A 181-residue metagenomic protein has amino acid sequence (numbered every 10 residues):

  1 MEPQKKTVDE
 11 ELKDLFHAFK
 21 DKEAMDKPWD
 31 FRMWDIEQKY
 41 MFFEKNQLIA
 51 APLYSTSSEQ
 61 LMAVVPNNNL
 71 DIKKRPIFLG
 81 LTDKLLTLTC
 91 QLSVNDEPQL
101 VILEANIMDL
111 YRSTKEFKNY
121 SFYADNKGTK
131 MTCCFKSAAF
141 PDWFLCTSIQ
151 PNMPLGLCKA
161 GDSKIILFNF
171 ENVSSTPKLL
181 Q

Functional and structural regions predicted by a protein language model:
M1-Q181: Lectin-like carbohydrate-binding module/patch detector with strong preference for beta-trefoil
